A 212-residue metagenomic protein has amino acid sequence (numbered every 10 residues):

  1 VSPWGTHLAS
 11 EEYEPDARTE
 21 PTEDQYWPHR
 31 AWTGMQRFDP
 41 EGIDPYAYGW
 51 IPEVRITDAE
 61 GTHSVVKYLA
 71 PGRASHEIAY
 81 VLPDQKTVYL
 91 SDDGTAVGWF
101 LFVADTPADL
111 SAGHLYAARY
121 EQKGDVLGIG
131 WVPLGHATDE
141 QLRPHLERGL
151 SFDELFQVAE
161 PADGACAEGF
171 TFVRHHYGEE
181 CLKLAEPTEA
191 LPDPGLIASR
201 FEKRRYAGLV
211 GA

Functional and structural regions predicted by a protein language model:
V1-A212: Conserved small-residue
